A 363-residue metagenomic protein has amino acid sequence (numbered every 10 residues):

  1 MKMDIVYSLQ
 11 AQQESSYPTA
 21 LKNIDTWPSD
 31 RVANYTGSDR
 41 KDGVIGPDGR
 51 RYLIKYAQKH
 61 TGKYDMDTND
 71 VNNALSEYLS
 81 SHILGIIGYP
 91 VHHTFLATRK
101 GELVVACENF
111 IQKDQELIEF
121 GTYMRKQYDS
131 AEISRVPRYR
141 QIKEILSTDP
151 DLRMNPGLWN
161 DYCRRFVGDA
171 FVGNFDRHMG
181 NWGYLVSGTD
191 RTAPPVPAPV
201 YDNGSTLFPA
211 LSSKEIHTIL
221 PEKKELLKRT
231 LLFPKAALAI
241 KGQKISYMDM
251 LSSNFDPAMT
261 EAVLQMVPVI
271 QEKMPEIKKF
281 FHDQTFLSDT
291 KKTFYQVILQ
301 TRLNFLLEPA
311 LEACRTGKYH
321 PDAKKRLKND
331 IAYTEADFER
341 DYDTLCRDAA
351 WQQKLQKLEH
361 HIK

Functional and structural regions predicted by a protein language model:
M1-Q12: P-loop NTPase switch module centered on the Walker A-proximal segment
Q12-S130: Conserved ATP-binding subdomain of kinase catalytic cores across diverse folds
R51, R165, V172, A198: Hydrophobic "anchor" residues on beta-strands that sit immediately upstream of conserved functional sites
Q58, T98, N109-I111, F166 (+2 more regions): Short, flexible loop/turn elements at secondary-structure junctions
N109-V167, F171, R191, F280-Q284: ATP-dependent phospho-/nucleotidyl transfer catalytic cores
F175-G180: Residue immediately N-terminal to the catalytic "proton-acceptor" Asp in the protein kinase catalytic loop
W182-Y184: Hydrophobic residue at the +6 position relative to the catalytic HRD Asp in the kinase catalytic loop
G188-I362: C-terminal catalytic region of ATP-dependent kinase domains
